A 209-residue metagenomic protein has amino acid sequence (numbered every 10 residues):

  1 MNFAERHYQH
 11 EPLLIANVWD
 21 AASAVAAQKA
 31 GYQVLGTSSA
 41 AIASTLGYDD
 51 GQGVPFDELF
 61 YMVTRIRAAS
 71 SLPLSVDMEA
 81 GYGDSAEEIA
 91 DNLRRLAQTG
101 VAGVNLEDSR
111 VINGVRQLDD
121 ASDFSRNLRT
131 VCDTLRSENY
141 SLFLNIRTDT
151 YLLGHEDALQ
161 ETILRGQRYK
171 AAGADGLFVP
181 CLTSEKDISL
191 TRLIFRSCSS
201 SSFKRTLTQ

Functional and structural regions predicted by a protein language model:
M1-Q209: Alpha/beta enzyme core
